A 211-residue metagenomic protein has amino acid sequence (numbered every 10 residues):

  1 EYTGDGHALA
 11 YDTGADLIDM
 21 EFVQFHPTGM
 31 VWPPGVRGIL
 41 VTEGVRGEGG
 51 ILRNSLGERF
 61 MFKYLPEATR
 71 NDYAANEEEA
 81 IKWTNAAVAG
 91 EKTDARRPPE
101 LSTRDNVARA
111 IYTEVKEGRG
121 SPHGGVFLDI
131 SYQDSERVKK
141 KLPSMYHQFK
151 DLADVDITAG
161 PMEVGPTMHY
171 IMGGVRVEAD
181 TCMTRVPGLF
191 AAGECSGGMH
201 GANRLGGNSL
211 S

Functional and structural regions predicted by a protein language model:
E1, V36-L40, E136, D180 (+1 more regions): Alpha-helix capping and helix-loop boundary segments enriched in small/acidic/polar residues
E1-T13, G198-S211: A conserved FAD-binding loop/helix module that cradles the flavin
L9-D16, G188-A192: Internal hydrophobic alpha-helix adjacent to the cofactor/substrate pocket in enzyme cavities
A15-D151, V155: An anion/pyrophosphate-binding glycine-rich loop and adjacent beta-alpha core in soluble alpha-beta enzymes
M20-V23, S55, F62-K63, D129 (+5 more regions): Generic beta-strand/beta-sheet core signal
F25-M30, M168, E194-L210: Glycine-rich phosphate/pyrophosphate-binding beta-alpha loops
F60-K63, R70-D72, R137-V138, T181 (+3 more regions): Short helix/loop capping segments that flank catalytic or ligand/cofactor-binding pockets
K140-S196: A glycine-rich dinucleotide-binding beta-alpha-beta segment and adjacent secondary-structure elements that constitute
